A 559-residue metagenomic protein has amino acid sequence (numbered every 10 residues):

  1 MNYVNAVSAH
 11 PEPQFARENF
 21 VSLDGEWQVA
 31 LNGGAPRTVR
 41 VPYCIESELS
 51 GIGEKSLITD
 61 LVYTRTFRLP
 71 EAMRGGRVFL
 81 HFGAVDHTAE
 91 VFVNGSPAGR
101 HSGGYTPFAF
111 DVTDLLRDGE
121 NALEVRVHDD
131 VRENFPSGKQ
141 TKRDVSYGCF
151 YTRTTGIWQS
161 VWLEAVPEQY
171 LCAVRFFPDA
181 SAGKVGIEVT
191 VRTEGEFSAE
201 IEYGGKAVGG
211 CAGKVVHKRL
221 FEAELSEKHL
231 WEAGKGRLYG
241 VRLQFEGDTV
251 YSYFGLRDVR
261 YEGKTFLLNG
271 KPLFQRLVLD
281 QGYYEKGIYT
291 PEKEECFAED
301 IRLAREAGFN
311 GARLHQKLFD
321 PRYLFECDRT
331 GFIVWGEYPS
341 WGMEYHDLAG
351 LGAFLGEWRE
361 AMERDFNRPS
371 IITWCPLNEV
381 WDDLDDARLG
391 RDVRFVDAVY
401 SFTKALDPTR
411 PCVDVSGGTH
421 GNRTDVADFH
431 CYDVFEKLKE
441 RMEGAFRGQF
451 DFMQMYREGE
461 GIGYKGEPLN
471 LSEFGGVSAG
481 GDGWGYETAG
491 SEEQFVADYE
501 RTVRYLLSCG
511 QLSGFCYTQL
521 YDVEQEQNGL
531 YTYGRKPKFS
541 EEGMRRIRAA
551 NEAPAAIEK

Functional and structural regions predicted by a protein language model:
M1-Q316, D320-P321, E326, T330-V334 (+7 more regions): Secreted/periplasmic carbohydrate-active enzymes, especially glycoside hydrolases
E133, P321, E344, W381-D383 (+2 more regions): Generic structural signal for helix capping and beta-alpha/helix-loop junctions
R260-K264, F319-L324, H346, L351-R364 (+3 more regions): Alpha-helical scaffolding within the catalytic cores of extracellular/periplasmic polymer-degrading hydrolases
Q275-R276, G336-G356, G481: Active-site-adjacent "subsite" loops/lids of carbohydrate-active enzymes
I288-P291, H346-G350, D386-G390: Short, solvent-exposed loop/turn segments at secondary-structure boundaries
Q316, G336-Y338, C375-N378, D414-S416 (+3 more regions): Active-site proximal loops enriched in glycine and acidic residues that flank catalytic Cys/His/Asp and coordinate
E360-L389: Active-site groove signature of glycoside hydrolases
W381, G390-L507: Extracellular glycoside hydrolase catalytic/binding regions
